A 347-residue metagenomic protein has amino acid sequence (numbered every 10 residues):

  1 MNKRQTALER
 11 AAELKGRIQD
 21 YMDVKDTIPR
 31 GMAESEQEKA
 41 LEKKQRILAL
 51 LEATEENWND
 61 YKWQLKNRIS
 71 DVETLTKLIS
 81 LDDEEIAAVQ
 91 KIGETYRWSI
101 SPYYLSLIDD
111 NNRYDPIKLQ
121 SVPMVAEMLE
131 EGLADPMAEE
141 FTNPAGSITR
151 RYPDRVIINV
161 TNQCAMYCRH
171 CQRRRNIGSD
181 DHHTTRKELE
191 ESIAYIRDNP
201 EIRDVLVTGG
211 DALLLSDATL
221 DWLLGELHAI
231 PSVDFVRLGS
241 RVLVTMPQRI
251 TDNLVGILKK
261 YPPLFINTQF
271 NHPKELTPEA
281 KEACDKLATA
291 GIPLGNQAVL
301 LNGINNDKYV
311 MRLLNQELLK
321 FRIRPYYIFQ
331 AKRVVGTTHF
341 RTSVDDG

Functional and structural regions predicted by a protein language model:
M1-R150: Flexible, acidic/Gly-rich N-terminal and inter-domain linker regions that tether and position cofactor-handling modules
Y104, C164, C168, Y326: Conserved, mostly hydrophobic/aromatic
N143-G146, I157-N159, E190-Y195: Short, charged beta->alpha transition segments
R150-R186, L238: Canonical Radical SAM [4Fe-4S] cluster-binding loop centered on the CxxxCxxC motif and its immediate flanking residues
I158, V205-V207: Hydrophobic positions in the central parallel beta-sheet of the AAA+
E190-R197, I202-D204, L213-D346: Conserved AdoMet/S-adenosylmethionine-binding subsite of the radical SAM
G210: Active-site flanking residues adjacent to catalytic metal/cofactor-binding acidic residues
